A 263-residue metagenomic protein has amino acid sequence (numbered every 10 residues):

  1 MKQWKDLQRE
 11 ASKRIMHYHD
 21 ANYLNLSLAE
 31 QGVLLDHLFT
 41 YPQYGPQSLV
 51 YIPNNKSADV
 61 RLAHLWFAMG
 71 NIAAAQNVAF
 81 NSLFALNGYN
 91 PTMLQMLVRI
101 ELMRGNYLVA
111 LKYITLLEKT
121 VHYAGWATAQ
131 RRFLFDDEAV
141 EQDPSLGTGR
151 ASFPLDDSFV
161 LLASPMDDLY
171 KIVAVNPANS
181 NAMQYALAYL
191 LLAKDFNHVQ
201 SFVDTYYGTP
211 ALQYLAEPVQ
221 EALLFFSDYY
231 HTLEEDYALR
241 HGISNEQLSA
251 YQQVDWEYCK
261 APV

Functional and structural regions predicted by a protein language model:
M1-R150, M166, K171-A193: Soluble catalytic regions of membrane-associated enzymes that act on cell-envelope and secretory-pathway components
V109-K112, V121-Y189, A193-V263: Extracytoplasmic/secretory-pathway proteins
